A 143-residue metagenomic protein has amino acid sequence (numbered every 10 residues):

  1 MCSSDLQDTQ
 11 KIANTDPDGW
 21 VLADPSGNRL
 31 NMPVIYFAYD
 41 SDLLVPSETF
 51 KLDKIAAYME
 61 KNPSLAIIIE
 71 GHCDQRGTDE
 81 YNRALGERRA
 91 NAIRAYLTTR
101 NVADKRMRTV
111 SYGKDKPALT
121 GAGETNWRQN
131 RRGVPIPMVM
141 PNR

Functional and structural regions predicted by a protein language model:
M1, P25, A57-Y58, T98 (+1 more regions): Short, flexible, glycine/charge-rich loop motifs used to bind or transfer phosphoryl groups or to couple energy/partner
M1-C2, R131: Extracellular interaction modules
S4-A66, M138-R143: Periplasmic peptidoglycan-binding/tethering modules of Gram-negative envelope proteins
H72-N142: Periplasmic OmpA-like peptidoglycan-binding domain that tethers envelope proteins to the cell wall
